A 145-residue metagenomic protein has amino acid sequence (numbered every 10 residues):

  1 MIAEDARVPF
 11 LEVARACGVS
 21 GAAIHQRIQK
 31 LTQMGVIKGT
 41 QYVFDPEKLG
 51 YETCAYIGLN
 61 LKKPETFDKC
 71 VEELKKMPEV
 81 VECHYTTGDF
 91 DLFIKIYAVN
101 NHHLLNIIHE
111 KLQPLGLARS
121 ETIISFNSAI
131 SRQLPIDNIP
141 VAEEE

Functional and structural regions predicted by a protein language model:
M1-E145: A compositional/biophysical signature of low hydrophobicity enriched in polar/charged and small residues
